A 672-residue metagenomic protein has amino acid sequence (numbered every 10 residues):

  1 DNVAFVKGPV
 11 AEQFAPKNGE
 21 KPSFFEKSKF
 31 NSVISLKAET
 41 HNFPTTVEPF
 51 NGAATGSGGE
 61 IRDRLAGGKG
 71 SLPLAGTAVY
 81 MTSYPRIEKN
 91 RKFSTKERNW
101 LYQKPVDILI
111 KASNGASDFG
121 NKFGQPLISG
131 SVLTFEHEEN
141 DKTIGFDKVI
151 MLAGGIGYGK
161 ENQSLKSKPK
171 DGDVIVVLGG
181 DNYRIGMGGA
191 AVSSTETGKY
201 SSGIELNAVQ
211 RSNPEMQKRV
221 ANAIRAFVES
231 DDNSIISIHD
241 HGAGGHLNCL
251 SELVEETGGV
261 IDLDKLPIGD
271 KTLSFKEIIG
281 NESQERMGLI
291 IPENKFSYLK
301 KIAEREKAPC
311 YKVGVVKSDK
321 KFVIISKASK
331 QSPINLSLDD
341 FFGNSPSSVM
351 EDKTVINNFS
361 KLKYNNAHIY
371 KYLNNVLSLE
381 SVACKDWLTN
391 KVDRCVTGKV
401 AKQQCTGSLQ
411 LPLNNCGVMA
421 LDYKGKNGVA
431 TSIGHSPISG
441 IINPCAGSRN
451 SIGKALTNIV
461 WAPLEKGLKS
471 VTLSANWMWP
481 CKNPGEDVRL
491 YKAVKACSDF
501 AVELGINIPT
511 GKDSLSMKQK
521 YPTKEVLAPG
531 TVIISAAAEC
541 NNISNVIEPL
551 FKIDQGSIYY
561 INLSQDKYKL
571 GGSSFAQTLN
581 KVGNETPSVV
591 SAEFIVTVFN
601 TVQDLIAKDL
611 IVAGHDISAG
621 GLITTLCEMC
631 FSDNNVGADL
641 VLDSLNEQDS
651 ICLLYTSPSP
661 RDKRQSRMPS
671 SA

Functional and structural regions predicted by a protein language model:
D1-S657: Glycine/proline-enriched, intrinsically flexible loops and inter-domain linkers
Y655-A672: Single conserved hydrophobic/aromatic residue that forms the stacking wall/gate of nucleotide- or nucleobase-binding
